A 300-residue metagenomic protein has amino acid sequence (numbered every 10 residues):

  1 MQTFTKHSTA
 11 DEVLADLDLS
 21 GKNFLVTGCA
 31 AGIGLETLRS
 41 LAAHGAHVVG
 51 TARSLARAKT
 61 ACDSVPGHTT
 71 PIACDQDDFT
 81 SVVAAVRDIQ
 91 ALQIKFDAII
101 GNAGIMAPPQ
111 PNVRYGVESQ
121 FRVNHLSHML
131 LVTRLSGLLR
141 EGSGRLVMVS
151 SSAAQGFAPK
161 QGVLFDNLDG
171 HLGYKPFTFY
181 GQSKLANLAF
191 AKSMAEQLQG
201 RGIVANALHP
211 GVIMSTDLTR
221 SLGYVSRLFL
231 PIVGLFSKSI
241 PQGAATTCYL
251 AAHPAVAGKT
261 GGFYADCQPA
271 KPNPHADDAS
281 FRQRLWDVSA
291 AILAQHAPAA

Functional and structural regions predicted by a protein language model:
Q2, S183, A207, L230-P272 (+1 more regions): C-terminal helical subdomain
Q2-D217, Q295-A300: Rossmann-fold NAD(P)H-dependent dehydrogenase/reductase core
G50, C74, L235, P274-D277: Pocket-edge positions in alpha/beta enzyme catalytic cores
K59-C62, G104, K192, A244 (+3 more regions): Residues within alpha-helical segments
P109, P272-H275: A generic structural signal for short coil/turn motifs at secondary-structure boundaries
L222-G223: Mobile gating loops/cap/lid regions near enzyme active sites that modulate substrate access
S280-A300: Amphipathic terminal alpha-helices
